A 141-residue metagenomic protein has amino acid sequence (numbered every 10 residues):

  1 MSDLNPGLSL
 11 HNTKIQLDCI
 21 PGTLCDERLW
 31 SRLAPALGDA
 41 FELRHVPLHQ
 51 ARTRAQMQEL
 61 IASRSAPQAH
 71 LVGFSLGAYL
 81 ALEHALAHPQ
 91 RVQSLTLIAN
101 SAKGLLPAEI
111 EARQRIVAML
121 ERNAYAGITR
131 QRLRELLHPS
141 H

Functional and structural regions predicted by a protein language model:
L10-E59: Conserved HGGG/HGGXW glycine-rich cap/lid loop of the alpha/beta-hydrolase fold
E27, T53-R54, N100-A108, P139-S140: A short beta-to-alpha transition loop/helix N-cap that caps and shapes the active-site region
R32, E83-A87: Active-site signature of alpha/beta-hydrolase-fold catalytic machinery across serine- and Asp/Cys-nucleophile hydrolases
A66-P67: Active-site acidic short loop of glycosyltransferases
L71-G73, I98: Short beta-strand immediately N-terminal to the catalytic nucleophile in serine-hydrolase-like folds
G73-G77, A81: Gly/Ala-rich beta-loop-alpha elbow adjacent to hydrolase catalytic centers
L86-A87, R91-R130: Flexible "cap/lid" loop of the alpha/beta hydrolase fold
